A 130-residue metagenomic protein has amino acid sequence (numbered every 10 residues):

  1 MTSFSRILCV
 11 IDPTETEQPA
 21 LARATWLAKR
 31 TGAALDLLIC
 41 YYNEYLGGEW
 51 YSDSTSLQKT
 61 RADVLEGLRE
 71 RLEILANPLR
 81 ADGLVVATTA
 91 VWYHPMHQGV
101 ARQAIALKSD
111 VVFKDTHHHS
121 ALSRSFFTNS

Functional and structural regions predicted by a protein language model:
M1-S56, R80, A87: Small/aliphatic-rich secondary-structure junction motif
M1-T2, N77-V112, H119: Structural beta-alpha unit
Q18, H94-Q98, T128: Structural motif corresponding to alpha-helix initiation and N-cap regions
Y45-G47, M96, A121: Generic structural signal for helix capping and beta-alpha/helix-loop junctions
D53-S56, I105-L107, S130: Short, hinge-like loop/turn segments at secondary-structure boundaries
T55-E70: A short acidic, glycine-rich active-site loop that binds or catalyzes chemistry on phosphate/adenosine moieties
V111-S130: Glycine-rich, Arg-bearing micro-motifs that act as flexible, cationic patches
